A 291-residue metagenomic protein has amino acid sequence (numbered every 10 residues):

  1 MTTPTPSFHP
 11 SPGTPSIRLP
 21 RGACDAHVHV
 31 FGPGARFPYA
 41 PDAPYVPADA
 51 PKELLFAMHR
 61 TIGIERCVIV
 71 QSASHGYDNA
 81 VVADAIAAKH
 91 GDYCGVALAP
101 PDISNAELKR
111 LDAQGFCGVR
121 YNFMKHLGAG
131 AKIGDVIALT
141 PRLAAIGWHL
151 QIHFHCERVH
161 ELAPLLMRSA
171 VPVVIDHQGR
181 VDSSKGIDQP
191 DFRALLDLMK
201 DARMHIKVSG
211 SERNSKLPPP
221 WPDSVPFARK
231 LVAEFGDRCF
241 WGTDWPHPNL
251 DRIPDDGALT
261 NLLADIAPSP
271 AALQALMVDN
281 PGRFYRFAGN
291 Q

Functional and structural regions predicted by a protein language model:
T2-G22, A48-R66, K230, F235-R238 (+1 more regions): Mid-to-C-terminal alpha-helical segments outside catalytic/metal-binding sites
T2-S11, G76-E157, P164-M167, H205-N214: Active-site gating/metal-coordination segments in enzymes
A23-V28, C67-V70, Y93-A97, V119-Y121 (+4 more regions): Hydrophobic faces of well-ordered beta-strands that scaffold small-molecule active sites in alpha/beta enzyme cores
C24, V28-H29, G134, L139 (+1 more regions): A generic "structured core" feature
H27, H59, V82, L111 (+8 more regions): Conserved, mostly hydrophobic/aromatic
P38-D49, R66-V70, D112, F116-A131 (+1 more regions): Glycine-rich phosphate-binding "P-loop"
P41-K89: Alpha-helical scaffold segments that flank or form the walls of functional sites
K132-W241, G289: Catalytic pocket-lining loop regions of alpha/beta-barrel enzymes, especially the amidohydrolase/enolase/GH5 lineages
